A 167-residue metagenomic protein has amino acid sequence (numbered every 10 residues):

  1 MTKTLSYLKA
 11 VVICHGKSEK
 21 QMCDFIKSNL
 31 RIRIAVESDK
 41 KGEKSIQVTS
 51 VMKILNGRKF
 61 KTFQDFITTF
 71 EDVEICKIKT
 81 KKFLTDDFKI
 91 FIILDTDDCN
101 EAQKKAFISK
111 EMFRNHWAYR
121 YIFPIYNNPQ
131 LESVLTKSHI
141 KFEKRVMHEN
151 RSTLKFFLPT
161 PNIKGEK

Functional and structural regions predicted by a protein language model:
M1-V11, K20-K41, S45-K167: C-terminal accessory helical subdomains adjacent to catalytic cores in phosphodiester- and nucleotide-handling enzymes
H15-G16: Helix N-cap/beta->alpha junction signal
